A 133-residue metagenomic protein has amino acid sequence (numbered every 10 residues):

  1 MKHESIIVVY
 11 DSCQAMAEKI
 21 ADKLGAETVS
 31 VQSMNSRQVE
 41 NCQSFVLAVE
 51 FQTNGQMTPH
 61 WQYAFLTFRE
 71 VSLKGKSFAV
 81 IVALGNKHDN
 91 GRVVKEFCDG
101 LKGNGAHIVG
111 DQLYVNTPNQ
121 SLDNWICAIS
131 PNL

Functional and structural regions predicted by a protein language model:
K2-M34, V39-L133: FMN-binding flavodoxin-like domain, especially the glycine-rich phosphate-binding loop
